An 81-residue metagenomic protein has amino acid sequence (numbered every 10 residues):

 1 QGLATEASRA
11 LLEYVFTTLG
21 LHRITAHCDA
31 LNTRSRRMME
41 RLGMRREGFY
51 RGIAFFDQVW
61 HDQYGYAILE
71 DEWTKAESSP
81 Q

Functional and structural regions predicted by a protein language model:
Q1-Q81: Acyl-donor (CoA/ACP) binding surface of acyl/acetyltransferases
